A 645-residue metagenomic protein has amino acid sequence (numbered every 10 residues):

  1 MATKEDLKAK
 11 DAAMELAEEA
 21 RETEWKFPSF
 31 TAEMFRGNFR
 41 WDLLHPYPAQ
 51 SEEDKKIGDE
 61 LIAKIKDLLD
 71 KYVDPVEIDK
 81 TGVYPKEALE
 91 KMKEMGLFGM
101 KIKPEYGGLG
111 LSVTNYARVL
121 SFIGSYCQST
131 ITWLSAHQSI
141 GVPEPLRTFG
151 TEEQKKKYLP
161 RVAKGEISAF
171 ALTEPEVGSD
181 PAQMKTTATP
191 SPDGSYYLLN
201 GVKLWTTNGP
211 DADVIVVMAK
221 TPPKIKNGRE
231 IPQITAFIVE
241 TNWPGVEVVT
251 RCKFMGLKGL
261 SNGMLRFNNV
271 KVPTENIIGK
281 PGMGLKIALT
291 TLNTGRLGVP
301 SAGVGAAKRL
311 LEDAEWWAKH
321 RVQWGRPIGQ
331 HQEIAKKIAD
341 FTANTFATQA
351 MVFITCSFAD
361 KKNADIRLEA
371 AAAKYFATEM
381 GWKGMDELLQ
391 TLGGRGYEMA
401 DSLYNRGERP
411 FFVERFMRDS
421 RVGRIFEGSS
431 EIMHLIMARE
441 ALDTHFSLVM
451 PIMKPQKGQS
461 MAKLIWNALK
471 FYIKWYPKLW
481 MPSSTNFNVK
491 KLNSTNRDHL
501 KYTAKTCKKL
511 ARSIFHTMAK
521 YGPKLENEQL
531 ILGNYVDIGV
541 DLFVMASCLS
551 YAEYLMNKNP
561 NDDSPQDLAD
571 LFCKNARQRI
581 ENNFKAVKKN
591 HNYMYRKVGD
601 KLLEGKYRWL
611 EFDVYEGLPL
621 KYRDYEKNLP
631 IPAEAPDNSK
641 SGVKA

Functional and structural regions predicted by a protein language model:
M1-H137, E144-A163, I167-S168, S179 (+3 more regions): Amphipathic, small/basic residue-rich leader segments at the start of a protein or domain
T3-R40, G396-L492, H591-A645: Glycine-rich phosphate/cofactor-binding loops in nucleotide/flavin-utilizing enzymes
T186-P190: A structural signal for short hydrophobic beta-strand segments in well-ordered beta-sheet cores
S195-Y196, N200-E247: A short core secondary-structure module
E247-T345, R421-F426, R439-H445, K454-F543: Glycine-rich beta->alpha junctions and the first turn(s) of the following alpha-helix
E315, K336-D360, L542-Y554: Loop-to-helix element that buttresses phosphate recognition and phosphoryl-transfer chemistry
N363-G396, D567-E581: Charged, glycine-rich active-site and insertion segments that engage polyanionic ligands
N467-A645: C-terminal amphipathic alpha-helical interaction region
